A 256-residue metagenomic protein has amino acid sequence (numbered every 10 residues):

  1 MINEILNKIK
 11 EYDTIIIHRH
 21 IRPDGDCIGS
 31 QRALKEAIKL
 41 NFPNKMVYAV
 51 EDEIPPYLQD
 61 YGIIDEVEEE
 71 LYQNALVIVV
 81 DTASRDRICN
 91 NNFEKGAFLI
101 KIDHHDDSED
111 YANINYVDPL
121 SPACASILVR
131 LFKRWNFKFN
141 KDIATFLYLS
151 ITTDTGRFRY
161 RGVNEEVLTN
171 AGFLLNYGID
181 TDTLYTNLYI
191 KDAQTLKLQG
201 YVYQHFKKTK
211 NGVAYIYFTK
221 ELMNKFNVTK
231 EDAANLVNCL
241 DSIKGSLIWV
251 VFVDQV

Functional and structural regions predicted by a protein language model:
M1-E4, D81, F132-R134: Short, motif-level signal for alpha-helix interfacial/capping segments enriched in acidic residues and aromatics/proline
I2-G25, G29-Q59, E68-A75, T153-V256: Hydrophobic helix-and-loop "lid/oligomerization" segment in the mid-to-C-terminal part of catalytic domains
L34-K35, E94-A97, V117-D118, T169: Glycine-rich, phosphate-binding/catalytic loops in enzymes
M46-Y48, F98, N115, K138: Conserved beta-strand segments of alpha/beta enzyme cores
A49, V79, K101, Y116-D118 (+1 more regions): Structural signal for conserved beta-strand scaffold positions within catalytic alpha/beta enzyme cores
D60-I114: Active-site cofactor/cluster-binding pocket
E70-L71, N92-E94, S108-E109, F139-K141 (+3 more regions): Solvent-exposed alpha-helices and their adjacent loops that cap or buttress functional pockets in soluble metabolic
H104-N170: Short alpha-helices
